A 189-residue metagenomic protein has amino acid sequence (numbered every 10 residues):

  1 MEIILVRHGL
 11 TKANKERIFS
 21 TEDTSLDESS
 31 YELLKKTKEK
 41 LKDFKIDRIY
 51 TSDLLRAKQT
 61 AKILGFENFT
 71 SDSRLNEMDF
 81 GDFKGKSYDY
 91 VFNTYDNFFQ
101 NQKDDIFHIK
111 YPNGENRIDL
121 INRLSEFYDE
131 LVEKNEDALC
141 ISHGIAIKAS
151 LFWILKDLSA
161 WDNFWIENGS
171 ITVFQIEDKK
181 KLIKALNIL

Functional and structural regions predicted by a protein language model:
I3, K134-I145: Generic beta-sheet signal
I3, R7-T60, N113-L124: Loop-to-helix element that buttresses phosphate recognition and phosphoryl-transfer chemistry
K36-N97: Phosphate-coordination/substrate-recognition cap region in phosphate-metabolizing enzymes
K42-K45, L131-E136: Glycine-rich phosphate-binding loop signature in dinucleotide/nucleotide-binding domains
F98-D119: Short glycine/proline- and acidic residue-enriched helix-loop micro-motifs that form flexible lids or anion-recognition
G144-A149, S170: GST superfamily/GST-like fold recognition
L158-L182: Domain-level recognition of soluble alpha/beta enzyme cores, biased toward histidine phosphatases/phosphomutases
K184-L189: Short, solvent-exposed aromatic-acidic interface loops
